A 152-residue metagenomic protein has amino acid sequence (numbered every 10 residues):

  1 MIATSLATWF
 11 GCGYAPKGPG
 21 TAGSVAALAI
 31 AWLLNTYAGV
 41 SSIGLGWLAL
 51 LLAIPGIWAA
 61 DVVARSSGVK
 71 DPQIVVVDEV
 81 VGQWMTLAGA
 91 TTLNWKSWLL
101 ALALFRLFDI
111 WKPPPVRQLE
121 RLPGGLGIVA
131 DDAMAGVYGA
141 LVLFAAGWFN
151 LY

Functional and structural regions predicted by a protein language model:
M1-V25, W58-T86, L107-V137: Interhelical loop and helix-boundary elements at the membrane-water interface of polytopic inner-membrane proteins
T4, S24, S41-A49, N94-A101 (+2 more regions): Residue-level signature of transmembrane alpha-helical entry/exit and packing/kink sites in multi-pass membrane
A15-L34, G44-L48, L52: Short Lys/Arg-rich amphipathic alpha-helical segments
A26-A38, M85-A90, L143: Interfacial segments of multi-pass membrane proteins
A31-W32, A49-W58, A101-I110, L143: Alpha-helical transmembrane segments of multi-pass membrane proteins
L34-W47, P115-G125: Membrane interface segments of multi-pass transport proteins and intramembrane proteases
G39-S66, K70-D71: Contiguous, small/hydrophobic- and glycine-enriched helical/loop subdomains that border and often "cap" functional
F144-Y152: Juxtamembrane boundary at the C-terminal end of a transmembrane helix
